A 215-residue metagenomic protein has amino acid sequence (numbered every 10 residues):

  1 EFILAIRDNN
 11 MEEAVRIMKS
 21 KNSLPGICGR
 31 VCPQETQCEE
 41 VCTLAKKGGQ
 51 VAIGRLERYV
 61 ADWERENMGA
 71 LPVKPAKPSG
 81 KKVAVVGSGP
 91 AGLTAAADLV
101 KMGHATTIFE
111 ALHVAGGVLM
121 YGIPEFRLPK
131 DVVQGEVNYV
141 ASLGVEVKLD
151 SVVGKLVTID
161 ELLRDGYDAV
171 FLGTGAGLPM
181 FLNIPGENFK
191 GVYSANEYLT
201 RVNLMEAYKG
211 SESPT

Functional and structural regions predicted by a protein language model:
E1-R30, K47-K77, V202-M205: Ferredoxin-type iron-sulfur electron-transfer modules in oxidoreductases and energy-metabolism complexes
I6, C32-E35, L172: Short acidic alpha-helix initiation/capping motifs at coil-to-helix transition points, especially at protein N-termini
N9, P33, V51, V157 (+1 more regions): Conserved active-site and cofactor/substrate-binding residues in soluble primary-metabolism enzymes
C28, C32, C38, C42: Short cysteine clusters
Q34-T36, K46, G175-L178: Glycine-rich beta-alpha junction loops
E57-T215: Residues forming the flavin
